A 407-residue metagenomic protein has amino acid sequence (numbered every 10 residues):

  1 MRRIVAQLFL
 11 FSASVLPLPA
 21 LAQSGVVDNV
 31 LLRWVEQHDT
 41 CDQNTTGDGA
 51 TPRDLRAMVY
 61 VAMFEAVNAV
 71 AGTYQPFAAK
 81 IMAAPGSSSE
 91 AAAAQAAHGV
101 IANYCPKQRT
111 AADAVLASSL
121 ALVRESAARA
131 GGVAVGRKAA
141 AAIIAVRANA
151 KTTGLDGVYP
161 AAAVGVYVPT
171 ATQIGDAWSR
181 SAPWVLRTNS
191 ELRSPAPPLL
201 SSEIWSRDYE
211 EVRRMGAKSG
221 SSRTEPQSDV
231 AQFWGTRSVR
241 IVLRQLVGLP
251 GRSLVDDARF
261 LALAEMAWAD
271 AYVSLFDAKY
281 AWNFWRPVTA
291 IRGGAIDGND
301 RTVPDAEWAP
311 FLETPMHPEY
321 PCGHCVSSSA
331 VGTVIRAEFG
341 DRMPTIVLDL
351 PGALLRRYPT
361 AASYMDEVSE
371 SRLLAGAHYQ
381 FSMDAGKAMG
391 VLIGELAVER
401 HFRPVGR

Functional and structural regions predicted by a protein language model:
M1-I4: Positively charged n-region of N-terminal signal peptides that target proteins for export
Q7-P17: Bacterial N-terminal signal peptides
L18-A22: Sec/Tat signal peptide C-region and signal peptidase I cleavage site
Q23-R407: Acidic/polar surface patches and capping/hinge elements
